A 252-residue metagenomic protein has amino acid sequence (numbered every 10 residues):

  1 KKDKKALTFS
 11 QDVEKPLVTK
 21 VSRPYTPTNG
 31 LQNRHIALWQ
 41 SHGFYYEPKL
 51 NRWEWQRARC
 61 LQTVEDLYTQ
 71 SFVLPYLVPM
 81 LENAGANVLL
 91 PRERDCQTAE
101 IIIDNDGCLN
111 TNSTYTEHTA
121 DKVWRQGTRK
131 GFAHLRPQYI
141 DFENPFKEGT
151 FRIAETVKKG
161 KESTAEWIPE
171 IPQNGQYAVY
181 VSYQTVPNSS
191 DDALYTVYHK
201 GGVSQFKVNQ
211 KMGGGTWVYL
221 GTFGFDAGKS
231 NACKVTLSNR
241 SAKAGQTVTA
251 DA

Functional and structural regions predicted by a protein language model:
K1-H42, E47-E54: Non-catalytic propeptide/linker segments at domain boundaries
F44-E100: A domain-level signal for caspase-like cysteine endopeptidase catalytic cores and their zymogen-processing architecture
R94-G131: Extracellular carbohydrate-recognition regions
R129-P169: Surface-exposed, low-complexity/disordered Ser/Thr/Gly/Pro/Asn-rich loops and linkers
R152, S163-P187: A short beta-strand element within beta-rich, extracytoplasmic domains of secreted/secretory-pathway proteins
T185-S204: Short, surface-exposed beta-strand/strand-loop-strand elements in extracellular ectodomains
K200-S230: Extracellular carbohydrate recognition and processing domains and analogous Trp-centered ligand-binding platforms
V235-T247: Short beta-strand-plus-loop segments that form exposed binding edges in beta-rich domains
